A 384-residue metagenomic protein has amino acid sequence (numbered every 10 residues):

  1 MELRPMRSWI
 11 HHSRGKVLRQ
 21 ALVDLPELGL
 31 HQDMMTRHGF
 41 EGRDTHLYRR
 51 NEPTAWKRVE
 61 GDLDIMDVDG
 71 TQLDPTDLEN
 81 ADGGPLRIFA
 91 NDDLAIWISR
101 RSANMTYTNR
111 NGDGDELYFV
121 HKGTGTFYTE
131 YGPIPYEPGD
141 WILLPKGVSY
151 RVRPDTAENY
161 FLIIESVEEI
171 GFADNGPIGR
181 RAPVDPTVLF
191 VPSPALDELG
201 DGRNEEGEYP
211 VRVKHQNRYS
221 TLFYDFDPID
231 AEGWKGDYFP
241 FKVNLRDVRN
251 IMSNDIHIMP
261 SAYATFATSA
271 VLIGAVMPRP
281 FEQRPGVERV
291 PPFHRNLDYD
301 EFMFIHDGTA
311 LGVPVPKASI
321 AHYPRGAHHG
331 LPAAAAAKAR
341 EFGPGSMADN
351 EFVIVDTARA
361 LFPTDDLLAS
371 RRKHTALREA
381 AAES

Functional and structural regions predicted by a protein language model:
M1-S384: Jelly-roll (double-stranded beta-helix
